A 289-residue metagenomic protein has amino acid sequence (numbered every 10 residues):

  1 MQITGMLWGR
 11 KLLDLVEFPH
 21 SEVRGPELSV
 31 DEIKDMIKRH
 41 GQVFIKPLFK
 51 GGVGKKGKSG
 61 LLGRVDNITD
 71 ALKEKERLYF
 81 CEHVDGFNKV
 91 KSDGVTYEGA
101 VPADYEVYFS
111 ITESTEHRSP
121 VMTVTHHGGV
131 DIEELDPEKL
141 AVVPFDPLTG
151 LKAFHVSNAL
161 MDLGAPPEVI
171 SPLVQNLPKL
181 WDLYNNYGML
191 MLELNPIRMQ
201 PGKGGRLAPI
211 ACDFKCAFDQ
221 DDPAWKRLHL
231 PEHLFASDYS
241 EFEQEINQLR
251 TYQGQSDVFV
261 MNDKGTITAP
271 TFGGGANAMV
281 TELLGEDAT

Functional and structural regions predicted by a protein language model:
M1-L62, K73-R77, E82-F87, K91: A conserved helix-loop-beta module that forms one wall/lid of the active-site cleft in ATP-utilizing catalytic domains
P19, F44, G60-S119, T125-H127 (+4 more regions): Conserved ATP-binding module of the ATP-grasp superfamily
H20-I45, V53-K56, E106-L148: Rossmann-like NAD(P)H-binding beta-loop-alpha module
S92, V121-V169, K215-D257, T289: ATP-dependent carboxylate/phosphate-activation module, predominantly the ATP-grasp catalytic core and closely related
A165, S256-G275: Glycine-rich phosphate/diphosphate-binding loops and the adjacent beta-loop-alpha structural elements that coordinate
R198-K226: Terminal amphipathic helices with adjacent charged low-complexity linkers/tails
P270-T289: Short glycine-cluster motifs
